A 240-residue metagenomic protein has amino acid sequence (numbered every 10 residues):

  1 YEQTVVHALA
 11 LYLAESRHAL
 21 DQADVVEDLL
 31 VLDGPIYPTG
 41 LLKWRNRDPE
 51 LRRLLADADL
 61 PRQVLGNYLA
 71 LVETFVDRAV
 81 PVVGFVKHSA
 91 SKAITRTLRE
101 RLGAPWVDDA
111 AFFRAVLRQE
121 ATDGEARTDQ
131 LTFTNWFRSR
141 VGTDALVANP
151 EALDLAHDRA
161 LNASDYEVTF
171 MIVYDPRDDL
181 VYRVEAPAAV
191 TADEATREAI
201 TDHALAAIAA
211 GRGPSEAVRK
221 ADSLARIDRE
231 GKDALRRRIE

Functional and structural regions predicted by a protein language model:
Y1-A10: Compact, glycine/acidic-enriched structural inserts
E15-R17, Q22, G34-W44, A56-E240: Long, contiguous domain-sized segments
V25-V26: Short loop/turn motifs at secondary-structure junctions
E50-L54: A short alpha->loop->secondary-structure connector
